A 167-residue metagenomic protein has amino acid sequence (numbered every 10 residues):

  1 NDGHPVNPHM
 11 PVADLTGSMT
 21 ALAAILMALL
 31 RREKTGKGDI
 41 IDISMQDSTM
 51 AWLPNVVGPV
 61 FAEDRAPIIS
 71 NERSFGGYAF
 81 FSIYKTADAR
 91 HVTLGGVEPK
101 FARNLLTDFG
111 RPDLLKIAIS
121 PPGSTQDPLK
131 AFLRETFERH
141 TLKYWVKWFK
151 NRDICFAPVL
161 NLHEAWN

Functional and structural regions predicted by a protein language model:
N1, P59-S70, E135-W148, W166-N167: Short, Lys/Arg-enriched charge-dense amphipathic segments
N1-G96: Active-site-adjacent "lid/gating" segments in soluble enzymes
L30, V57-G58, L106-G110, N167: A generic structural signal for secondary-structure junctions that act as hinges or helix/strand caps at the edges
D47, H163-W166: Residue-level detector of flexible, active-site-proximal loop/helix-junction positions within diverse enzyme catalytic
F80-P158, E164: Aromatic-enriched alpha-helical interface/lid elements that frame and gate functional surfaces
